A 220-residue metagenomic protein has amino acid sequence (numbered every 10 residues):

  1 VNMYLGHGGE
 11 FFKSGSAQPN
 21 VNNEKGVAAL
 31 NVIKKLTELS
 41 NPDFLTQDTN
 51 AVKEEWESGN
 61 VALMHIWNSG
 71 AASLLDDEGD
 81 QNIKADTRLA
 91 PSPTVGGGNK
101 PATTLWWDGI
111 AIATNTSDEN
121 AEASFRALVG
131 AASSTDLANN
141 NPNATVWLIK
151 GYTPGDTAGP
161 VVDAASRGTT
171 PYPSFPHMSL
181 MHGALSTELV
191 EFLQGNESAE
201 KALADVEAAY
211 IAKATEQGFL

Functional and structural regions predicted by a protein language model:
V1-P19, K25, V61: Extracytoplasmic/periplasmic solute-binding protein
H7-G8, L36-N41, N60, L74-E78 (+5 more regions): Sec/Tat-exported extracytoplasmic proteins
E10-F12, E38-L39, T116-A123, E191: Short helix-loop capping/hinge motifs at secondary-structure junctions, enriched in acidic/polar residues
G15-T46, S92: Glycine-centered hinge/linker elements that transmit conformational signals in sensory and ligand-binding systems
D43-S58: Short helix-initiation/N-cap motifs at beta->coil->alpha
S58-W67, A85: Alpha-to-beta junction loops
S69-K84, V95-T187, Q217-F219: C-terminal lobe and pocket-closing loops of periplasmic/extracytoplasmic Venus-flytrap solute-binding proteins
E191-A204: Short, charged, surface-exposed loops that flank catalytic or proteolytic processing sites
